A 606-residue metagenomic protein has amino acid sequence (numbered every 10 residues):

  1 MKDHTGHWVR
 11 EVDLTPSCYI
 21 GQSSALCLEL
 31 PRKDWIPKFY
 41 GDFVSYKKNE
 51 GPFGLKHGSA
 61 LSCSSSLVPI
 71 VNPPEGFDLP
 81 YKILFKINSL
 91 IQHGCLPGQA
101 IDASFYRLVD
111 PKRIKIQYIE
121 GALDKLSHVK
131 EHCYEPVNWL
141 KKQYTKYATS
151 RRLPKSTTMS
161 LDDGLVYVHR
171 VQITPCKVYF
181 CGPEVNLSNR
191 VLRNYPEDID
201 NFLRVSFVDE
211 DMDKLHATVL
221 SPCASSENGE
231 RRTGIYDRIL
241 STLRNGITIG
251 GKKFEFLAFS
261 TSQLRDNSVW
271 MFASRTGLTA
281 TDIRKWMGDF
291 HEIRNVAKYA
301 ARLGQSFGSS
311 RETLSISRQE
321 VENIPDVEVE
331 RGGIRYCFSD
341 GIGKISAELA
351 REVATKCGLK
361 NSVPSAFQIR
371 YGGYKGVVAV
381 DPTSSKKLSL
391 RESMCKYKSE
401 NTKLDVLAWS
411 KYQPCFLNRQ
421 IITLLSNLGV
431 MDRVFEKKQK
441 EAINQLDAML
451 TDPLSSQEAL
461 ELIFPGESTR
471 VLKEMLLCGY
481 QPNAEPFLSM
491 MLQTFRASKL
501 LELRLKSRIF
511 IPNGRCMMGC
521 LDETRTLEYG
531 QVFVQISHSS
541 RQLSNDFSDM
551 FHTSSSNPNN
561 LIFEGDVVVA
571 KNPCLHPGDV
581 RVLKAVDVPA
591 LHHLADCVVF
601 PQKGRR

Functional and structural regions predicted by a protein language model:
K2-R605: Conserved small-residue
